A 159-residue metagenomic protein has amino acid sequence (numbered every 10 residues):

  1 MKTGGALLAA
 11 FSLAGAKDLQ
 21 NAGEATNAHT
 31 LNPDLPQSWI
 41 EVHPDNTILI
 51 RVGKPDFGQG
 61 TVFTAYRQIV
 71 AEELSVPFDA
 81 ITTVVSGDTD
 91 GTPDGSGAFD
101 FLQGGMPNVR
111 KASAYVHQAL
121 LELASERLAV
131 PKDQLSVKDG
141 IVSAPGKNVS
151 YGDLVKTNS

Functional and structural regions predicted by a protein language model:
M1-Q20: N-terminal export signals
G23, T47-I69, D79-A114, Q118 (+1 more regions): Short, surface-exposed loop/turn segments at secondary-structure boundaries that line and modulate
N27-T30: Short, Gly/Pro- and small/polar-rich lid/capping loops
D34-P36: Short, small/polar residue-rich loop motifs at catalytic or cofactor-binding pockets
H43: Short, acidic, Ser/Thr-enriched surface-loop or helix-capping motifs
